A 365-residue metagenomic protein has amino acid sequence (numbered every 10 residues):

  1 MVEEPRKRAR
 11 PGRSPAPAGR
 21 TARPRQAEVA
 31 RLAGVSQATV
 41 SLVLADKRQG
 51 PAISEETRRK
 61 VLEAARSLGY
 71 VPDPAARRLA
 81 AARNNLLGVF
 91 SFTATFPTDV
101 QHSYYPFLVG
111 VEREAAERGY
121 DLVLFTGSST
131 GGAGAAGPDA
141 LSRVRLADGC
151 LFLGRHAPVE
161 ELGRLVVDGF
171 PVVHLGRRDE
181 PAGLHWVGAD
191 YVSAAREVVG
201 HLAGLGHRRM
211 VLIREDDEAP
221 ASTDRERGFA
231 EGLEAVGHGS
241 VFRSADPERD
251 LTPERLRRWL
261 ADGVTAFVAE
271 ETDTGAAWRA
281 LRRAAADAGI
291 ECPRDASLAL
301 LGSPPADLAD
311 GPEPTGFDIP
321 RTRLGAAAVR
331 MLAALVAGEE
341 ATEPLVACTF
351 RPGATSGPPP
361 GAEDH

Functional and structural regions predicted by a protein language model:
M1-R6, T21, A82, L86-G200 (+5 more regions): Alpha-helical recognition/docking segments in bacterial nutrient-uptake and carbohydrate-utilization systems
M1-R83: N-terminal helix-turn-helix DNA-binding module of bacterial transcription factors
P5, R257-H365: Flexible loop/turn connectors
K60, H102-E117, A194-E197, P220-G239 (+2 more regions): Short, solvent-exposed amphipathic alpha-helices that sit in or adjacent to ligand/effector-binding or catalytic
V71, E117-D121, P171, R208 (+2 more regions): Residue-level detector of anion-binding/catalytic polar loops
L87, V172, F229, D295-A296 (+1 more regions): Structural signal for hydrophobic
T126, G176, R214, S244-A245 (+1 more regions): Residue-level recognition of beta-strand->loop/alpha-helix junctions
R196-S240, T342-G357: An alpha-beta-alpha
